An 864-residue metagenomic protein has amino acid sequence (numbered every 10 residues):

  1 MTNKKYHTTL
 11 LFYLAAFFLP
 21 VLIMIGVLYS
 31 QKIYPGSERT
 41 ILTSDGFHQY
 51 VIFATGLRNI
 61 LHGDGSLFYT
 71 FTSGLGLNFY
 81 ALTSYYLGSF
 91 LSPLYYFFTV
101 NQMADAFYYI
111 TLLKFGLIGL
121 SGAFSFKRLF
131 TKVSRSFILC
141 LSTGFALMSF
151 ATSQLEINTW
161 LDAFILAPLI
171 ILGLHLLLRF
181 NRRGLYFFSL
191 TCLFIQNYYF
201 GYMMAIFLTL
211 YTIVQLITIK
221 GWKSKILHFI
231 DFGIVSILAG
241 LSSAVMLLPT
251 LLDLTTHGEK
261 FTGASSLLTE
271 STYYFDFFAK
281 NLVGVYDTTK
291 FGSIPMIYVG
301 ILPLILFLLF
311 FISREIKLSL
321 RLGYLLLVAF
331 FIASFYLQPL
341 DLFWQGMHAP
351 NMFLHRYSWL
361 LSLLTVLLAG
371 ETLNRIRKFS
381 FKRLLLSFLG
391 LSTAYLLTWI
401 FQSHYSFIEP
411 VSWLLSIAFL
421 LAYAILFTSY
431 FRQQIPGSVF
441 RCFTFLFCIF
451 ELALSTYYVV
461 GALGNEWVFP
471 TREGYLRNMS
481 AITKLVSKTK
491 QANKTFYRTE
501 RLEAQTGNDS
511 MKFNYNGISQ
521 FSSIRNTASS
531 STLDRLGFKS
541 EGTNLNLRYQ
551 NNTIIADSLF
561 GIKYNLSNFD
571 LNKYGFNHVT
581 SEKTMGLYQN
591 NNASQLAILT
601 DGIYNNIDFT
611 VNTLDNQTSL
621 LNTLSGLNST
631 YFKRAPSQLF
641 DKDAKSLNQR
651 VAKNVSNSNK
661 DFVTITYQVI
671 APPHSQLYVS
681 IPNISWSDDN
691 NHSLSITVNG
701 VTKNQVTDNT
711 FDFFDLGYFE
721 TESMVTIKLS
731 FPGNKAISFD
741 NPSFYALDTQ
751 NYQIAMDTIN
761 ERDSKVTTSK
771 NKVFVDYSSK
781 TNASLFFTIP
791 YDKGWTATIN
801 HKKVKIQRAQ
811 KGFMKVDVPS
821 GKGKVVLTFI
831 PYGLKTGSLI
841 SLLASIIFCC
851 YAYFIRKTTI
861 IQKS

Functional and structural regions predicted by a protein language model:
M1-Q31, F443-T444, I846-S864: Start-transfer (signal-anchor) and selected internal transmembrane alpha helices of multi-pass inner/ER membrane
T2-K4, L639-S864: Active-site-proximal, structured, solvent-exposed surfaces of multi-pass membrane proteins that position macromolecular
L10-Y13, P20-G122, T143-F164, M203 (+5 more regions): Membrane-interface coil-to-helix junctions
V21, T111, F115-R128, S134-L178 (+4 more regions): Membrane-embedded helix bundles of polyisoprenyl
S44, H48-Q49, T55, F229-D231 (+8 more regions): Periplasmic/ER-lumenal interhelical loops and adjacent helix-loop junctions in multi-pass membrane proteins
Y80-Y85, A104-L117, F137-I138, G144-P168 (+6 more regions): Membrane-interface micro-motifs in multi-pass membrane enzymes
F200, L326, H348, L354-N478 (+2 more regions): Contiguous transmembrane helix-bundle modules in multi-pass membrane proteins
F450-V468, K488-A556, S594, L599-T610 (+1 more regions): Extracytoplasmic/lumenal acceptor-recognition loop(s) of multi-pass membrane glycoenzymes
